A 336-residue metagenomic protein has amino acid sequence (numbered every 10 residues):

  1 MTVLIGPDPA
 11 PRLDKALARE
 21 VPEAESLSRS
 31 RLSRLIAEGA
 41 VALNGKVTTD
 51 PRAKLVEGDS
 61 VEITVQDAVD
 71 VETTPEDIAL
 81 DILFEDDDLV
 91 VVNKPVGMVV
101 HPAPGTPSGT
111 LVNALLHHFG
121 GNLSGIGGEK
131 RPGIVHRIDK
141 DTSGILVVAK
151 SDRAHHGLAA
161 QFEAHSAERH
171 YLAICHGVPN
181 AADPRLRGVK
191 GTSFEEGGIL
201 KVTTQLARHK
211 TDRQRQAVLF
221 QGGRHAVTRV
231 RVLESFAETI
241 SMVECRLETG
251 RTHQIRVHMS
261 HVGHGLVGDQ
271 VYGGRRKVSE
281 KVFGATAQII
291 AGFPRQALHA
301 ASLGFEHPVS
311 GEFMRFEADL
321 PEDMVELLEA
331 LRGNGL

Functional and structural regions predicted by a protein language model:
M1-L336: RNA pseudouridine synthases
